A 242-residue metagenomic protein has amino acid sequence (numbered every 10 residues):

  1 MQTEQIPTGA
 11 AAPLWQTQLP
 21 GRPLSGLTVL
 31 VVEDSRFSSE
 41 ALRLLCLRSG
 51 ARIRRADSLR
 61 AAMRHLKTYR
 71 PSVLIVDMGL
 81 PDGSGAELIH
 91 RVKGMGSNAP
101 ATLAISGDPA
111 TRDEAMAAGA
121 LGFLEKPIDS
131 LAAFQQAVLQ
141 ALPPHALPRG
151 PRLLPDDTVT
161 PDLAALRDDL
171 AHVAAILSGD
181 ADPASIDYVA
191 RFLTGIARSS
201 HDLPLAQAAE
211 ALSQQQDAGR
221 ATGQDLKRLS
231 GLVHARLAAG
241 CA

Functional and structural regions predicted by a protein language model:
M1-L30, L153-T158, H234-A242: Non-catalytic signal-transmission and effector/linker regions of two-component phosphorelay proteins
S35-D57: Two-component/phosphorelay signaling modules centered on CheY-like receiver
R55-V73: Acidic, metal-coordinating helix/loop segments flanking the phosphotransfer/catalytic sites of two-component signaling
S58, S84-E87: Acidic catalytic/metal-coordinating carboxylates
V76-D77: Active-site residues of response regulator receiver
A86-N98: Short amphipathic alpha-helix used as the core "switch/output" element in two-component signaling
A99-A110, A120, L124: A short, hydrophobic beta-strand element within the central beta-sheet of small alpha/beta folds
R149-I196, S230-R236: Long, amphipathic alpha-helical coiled-coil segments characteristic of histidine-phosphotransfer scaffolds
